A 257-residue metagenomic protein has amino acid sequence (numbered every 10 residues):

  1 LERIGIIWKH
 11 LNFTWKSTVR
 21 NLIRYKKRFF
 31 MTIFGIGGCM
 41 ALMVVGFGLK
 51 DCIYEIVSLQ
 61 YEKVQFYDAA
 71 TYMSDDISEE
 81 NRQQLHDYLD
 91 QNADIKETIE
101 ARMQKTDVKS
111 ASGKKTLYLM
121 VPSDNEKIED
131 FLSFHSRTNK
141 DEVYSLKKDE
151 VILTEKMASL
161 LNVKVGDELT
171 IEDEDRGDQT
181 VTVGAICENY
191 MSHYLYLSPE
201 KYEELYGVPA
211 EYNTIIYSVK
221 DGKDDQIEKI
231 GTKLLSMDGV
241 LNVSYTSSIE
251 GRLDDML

Functional and structural regions predicted by a protein language model:
E2-K16, N242: Short, membrane-interfacial amphipathic segments enriched in basic
N12-K148, E155-K156, D167: Juxtamembrane segments of multi-pass membrane proteins
L49, I53-E62, T182, I227 (+1 more regions): Peri-transmembrane interface segments
E62-Q65, A93, A111-G113, Y144-L146 (+6 more regions): A structural signal for short secondary-structure junctions
V64-Q65, S145-L146, I186-E228, S247: Small-residue transmembrane helix packing/gating motifs
S78-Q84, G222-T232: Short, conserved charged micro-motifs
D141-K201: Hydrophobic secondary-structure segments that place a key small or acidic residue at a functional site
